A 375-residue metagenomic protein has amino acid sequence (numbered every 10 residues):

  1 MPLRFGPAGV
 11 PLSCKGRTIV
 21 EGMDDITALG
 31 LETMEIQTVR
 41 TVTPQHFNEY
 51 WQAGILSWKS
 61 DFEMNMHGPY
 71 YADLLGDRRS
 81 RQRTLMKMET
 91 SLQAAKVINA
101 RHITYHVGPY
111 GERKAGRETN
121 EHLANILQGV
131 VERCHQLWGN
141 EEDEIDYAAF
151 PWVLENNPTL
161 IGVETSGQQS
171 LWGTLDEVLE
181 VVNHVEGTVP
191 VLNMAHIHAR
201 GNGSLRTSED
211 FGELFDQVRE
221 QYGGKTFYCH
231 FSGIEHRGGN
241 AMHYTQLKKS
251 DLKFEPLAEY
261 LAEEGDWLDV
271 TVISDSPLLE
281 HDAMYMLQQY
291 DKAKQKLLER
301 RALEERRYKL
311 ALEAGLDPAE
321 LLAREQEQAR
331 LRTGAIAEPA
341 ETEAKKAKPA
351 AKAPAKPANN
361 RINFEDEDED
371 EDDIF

Functional and structural regions predicted by a protein language model:
M1-T90, V189, E299-I374: N-terminal pre-domain/capping segments
L3-G9, M34-I36, M64-G68, I103-Y105 (+4 more regions): Hydrophobic faces of well-ordered beta-strands that scaffold small-molecule active sites in alpha/beta enzyme cores
A8-L12, Q37-T41, P69-Y71, G108-Y110 (+4 more regions): Active-site beta-loop-alpha junctions enriched in small/polar residues
M23-L29, Q45-N65, T90-N99, V131-H135 (+4 more regions): Acidic (Asp/Glu)-rich catalytic clusters
F47-G54, R81-M88, T119-N125, L175-V178 (+2 more regions): Charged helix-capping and loop-helix junction motifs
A72-D77, G111-A115, A199-N202, G238-A241: A short acidic, helix-capping loop that chelates divalent metal ions and anchors anionic groups
L74-L192: Active-site acidic/histidine proton-transfer and metal-coordination neighborhood in alpha/beta enzyme cores
H184-M194, H198-F375: Histidine-acidic metal/acid-base catalytic patches
